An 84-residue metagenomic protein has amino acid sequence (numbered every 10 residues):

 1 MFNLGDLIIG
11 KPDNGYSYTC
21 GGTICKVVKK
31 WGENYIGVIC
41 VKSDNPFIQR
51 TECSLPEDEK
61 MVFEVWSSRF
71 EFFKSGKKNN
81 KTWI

Functional and structural regions predicted by a protein language model:
P12-E57: Basic/aromatic-rich interaction segments and small domains that mediate binding to polyanionic partners
K42-I84: Intrinsically disordered, low-complexity, charged/polar segments
